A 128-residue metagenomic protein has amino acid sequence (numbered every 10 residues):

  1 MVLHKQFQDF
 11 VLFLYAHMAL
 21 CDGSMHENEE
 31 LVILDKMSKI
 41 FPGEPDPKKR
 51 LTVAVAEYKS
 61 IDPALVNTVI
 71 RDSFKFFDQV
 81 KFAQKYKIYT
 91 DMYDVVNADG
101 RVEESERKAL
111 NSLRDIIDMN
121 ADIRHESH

Functional and structural regions predicted by a protein language model:
M1-H128: Small-residue-enriched hydrophobic alpha-helices in membranes
